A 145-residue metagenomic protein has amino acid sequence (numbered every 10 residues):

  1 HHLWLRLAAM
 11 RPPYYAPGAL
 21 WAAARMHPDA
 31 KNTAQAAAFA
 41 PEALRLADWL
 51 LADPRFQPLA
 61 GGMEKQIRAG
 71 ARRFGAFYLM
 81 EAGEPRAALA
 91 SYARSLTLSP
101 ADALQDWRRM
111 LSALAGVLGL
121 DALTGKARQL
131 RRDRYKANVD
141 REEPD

Functional and structural regions predicted by a protein language model:
H2-L5, A9, Y14-D145: C-terminal subregions of glycosyltransferases and related glycan-biosynthesis enzymes
